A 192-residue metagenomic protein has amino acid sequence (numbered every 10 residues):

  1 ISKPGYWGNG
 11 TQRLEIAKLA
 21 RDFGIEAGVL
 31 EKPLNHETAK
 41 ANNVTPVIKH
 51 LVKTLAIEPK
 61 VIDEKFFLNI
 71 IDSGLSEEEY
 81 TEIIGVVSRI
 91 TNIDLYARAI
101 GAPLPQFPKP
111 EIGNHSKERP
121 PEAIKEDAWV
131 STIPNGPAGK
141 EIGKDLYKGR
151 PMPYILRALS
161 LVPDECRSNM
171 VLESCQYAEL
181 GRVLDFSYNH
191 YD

Functional and structural regions predicted by a protein language model:
I1-D192: Hydrophobic alpha-helical segments
